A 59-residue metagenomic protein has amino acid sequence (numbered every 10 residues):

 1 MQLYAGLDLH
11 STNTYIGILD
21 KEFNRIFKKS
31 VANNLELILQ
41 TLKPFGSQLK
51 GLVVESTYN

Functional and structural regions predicted by a protein language model:
M1-N59: Phosphate- and other anionic-substrate recognition elements at nucleic-acid/protein interfaces
